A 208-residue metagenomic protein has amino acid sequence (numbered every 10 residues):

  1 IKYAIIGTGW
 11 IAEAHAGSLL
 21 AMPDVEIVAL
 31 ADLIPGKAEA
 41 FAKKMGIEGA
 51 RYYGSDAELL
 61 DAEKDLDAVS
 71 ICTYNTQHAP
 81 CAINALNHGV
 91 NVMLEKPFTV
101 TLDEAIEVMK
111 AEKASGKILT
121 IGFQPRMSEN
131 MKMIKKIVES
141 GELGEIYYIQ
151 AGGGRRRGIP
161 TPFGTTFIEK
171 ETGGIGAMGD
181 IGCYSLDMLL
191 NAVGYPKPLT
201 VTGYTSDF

Functional and structural regions predicted by a protein language model:
I1-I47: N-terminal Rossmann-like dinucleotide-binding module
G7, P125-F208: Predominantly a Rossmann-like dinucleotide-binding segment in NAD(P)-dependent oxidoreductases
H15, I47-A111: Beta-loop-alpha module in the N-terminal Rossmann-like domain of NAD(P)-dependent dehydrogenases, especially those
M22, A62-E63, S128: Acidic-histidine catalytic/liganding microenvironments
D24, G46-G49, D65, E142-E145 (+1 more regions): Glycine-centered tight turns that cap/initiate beta-strands
A29, D67-A68, Y148: Short, Asp-centered acidic motifs that coordinate Mg2+ and/or phosphate in catalytic or ligand-binding sites
E107-Q124, G144-I149: Rossmann-fold dehydrogenase core element
